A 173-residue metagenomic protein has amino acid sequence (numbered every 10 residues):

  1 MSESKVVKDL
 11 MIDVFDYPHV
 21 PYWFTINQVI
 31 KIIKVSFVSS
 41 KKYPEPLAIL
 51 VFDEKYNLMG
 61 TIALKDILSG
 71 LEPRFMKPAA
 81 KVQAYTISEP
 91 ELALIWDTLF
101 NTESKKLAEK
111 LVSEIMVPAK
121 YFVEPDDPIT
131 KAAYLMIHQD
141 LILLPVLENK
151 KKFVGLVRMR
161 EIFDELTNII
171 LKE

Functional and structural regions predicted by a protein language model:
M1-E173: Tandem CBS (Cystathionine beta-synthase) repeat/Bateman regulatory domains
